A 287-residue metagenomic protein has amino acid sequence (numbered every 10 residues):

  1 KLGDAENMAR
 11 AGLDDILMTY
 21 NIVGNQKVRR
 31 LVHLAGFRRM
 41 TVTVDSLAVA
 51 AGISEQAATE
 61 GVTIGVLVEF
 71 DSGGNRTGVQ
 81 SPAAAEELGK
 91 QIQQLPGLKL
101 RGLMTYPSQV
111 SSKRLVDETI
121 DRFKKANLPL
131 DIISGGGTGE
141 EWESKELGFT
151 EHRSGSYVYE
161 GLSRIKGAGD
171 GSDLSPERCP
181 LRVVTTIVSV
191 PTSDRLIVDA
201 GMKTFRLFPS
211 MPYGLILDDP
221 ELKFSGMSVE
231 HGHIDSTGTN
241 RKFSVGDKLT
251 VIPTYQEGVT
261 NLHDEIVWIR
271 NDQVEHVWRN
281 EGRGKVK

Functional and structural regions predicted by a protein language model:
K1-L2, Y20, P107, G137 (+3 more regions): Residues that line or immediately flank small-molecule/substrate-binding pockets and catalytic motifs
K1-S112: Active-site-proximal beta-alpha core segment in soluble small-molecule metabolic enzymes
H33, A57-E60, A83-A85, D121 (+4 more regions): Short, solvent-exposed amphipathic alpha-helical segments in soluble enzyme and RNA/protein-processing domains
H33-A35, A58-E60, A126-N127, S144-K145 (+4 more regions): Solvent-exposed alpha-helices and their adjacent loops that cap or buttress functional pockets in soluble metabolic
G65, D71-S175: Active-site loop/helix belt of alpha/beta enzymes
G139-P220: Active-site loop ensemble at the mouth of alpha/beta enzyme cores that anchors a bound cofactor
T192-K287: C-terminal accessory subdomain/extension
